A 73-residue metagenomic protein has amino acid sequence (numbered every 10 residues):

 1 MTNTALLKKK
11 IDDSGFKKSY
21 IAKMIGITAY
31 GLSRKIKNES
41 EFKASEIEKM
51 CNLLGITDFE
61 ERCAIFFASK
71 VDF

Functional and structural regions predicted by a protein language model:
A5-M24: Short basic helix-loop element that most often maps to the first helix and adjoining turn of HTH DNA-binding modules
K9, S14-G15, E60-F73: Short, charged recognition helix plus adjacent turn of helix-turn-helix-like nucleic-acid-binding domains
S14, S40-K43: Flexible coil/turn residues that form the inter-helical turn or adjacent wing/linker of helix-turn-helix
K18, A29, I47: Helix-turn-helix DNA-binding elements, focusing on the entry/boundary residues of the two helices that contact DNA
I25-I27, G55: A short, basic/aromatic helix-end/turn motif that makes direct DNA contacts
I27-E41: Recognition helix of helix-turn-helix/homeodomain-like DNA-binding domains that insert into the DNA major groove
S45-E61: DNA major-groove recognition helix of helix-turn-helix/homeodomain DNA-binding modules
